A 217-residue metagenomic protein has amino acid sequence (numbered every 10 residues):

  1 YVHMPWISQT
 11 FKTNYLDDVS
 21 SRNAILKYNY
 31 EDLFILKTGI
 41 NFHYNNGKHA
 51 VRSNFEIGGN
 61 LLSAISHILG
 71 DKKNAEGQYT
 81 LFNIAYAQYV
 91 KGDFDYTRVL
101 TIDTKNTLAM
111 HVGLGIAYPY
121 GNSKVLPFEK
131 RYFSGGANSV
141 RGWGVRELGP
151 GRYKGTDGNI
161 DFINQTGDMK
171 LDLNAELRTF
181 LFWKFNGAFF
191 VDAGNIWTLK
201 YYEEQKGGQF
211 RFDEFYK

Functional and structural regions predicted by a protein language model:
Y1-Y28, L33-H43, S53, V112 (+1 more regions): Outer-membrane beta-barrel proteins and related beta-barrel translocases across Gram-negative bacteria
K27-Y28, F34-K37, G47-K217: C-terminal transmembrane beta-barrel domains of outer membrane proteins
